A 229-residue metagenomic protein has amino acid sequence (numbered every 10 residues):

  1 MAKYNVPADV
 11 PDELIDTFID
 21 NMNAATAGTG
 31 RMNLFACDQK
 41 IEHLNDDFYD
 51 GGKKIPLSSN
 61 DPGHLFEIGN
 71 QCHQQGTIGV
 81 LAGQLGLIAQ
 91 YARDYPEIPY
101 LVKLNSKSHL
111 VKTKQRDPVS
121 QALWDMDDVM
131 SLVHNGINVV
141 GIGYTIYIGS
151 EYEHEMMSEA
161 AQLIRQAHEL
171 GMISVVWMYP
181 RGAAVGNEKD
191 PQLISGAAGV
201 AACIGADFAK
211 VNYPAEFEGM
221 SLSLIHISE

Functional and structural regions predicted by a protein language model:
M1-D38, R93-Y95: N-terminal amphipathic alpha-helix/helix-capping segment at the start of soluble metabolic enzymes
I15-G28, I88-R93, D125-V133, E159-H168: Short amphipathic alpha-helices and their capping/turn segments at secondary-structure boundaries
F35, W177, A209: Conserved, mostly hydrophobic/aromatic
D38-E42, Q84-I88, N105-H109, Y147-G149 (+2 more regions): Active-site beta-loop-alpha junctions enriched in small/polar residues
I55-S158, I173: Active-site beta->alpha loop and helix N-cap motifs at the rims of alpha/beta catalytic domains
N138-I204: Conserved anion-binding
P191-G205, K210-V211, A215-L224: A mid-sequence, solvent-exposed acidic-amphipathic segment
I225-E229: Conserved small/polar residues in nucleotide/adenosyl-binding loops
